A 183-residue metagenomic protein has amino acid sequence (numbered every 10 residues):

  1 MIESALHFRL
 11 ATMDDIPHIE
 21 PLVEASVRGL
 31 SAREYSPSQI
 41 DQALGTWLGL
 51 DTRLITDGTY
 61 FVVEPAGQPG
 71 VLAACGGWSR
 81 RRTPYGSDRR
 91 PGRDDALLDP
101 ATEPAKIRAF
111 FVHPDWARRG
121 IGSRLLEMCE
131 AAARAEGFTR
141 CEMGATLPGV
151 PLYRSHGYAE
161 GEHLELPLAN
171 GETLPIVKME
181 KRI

Functional and structural regions predicted by a protein language model:
M1-P17: Conserved N-terminal entry element of GNAT/NAT acetyltransferase domains
D15, G120-G122: Conserved G/P- and acidic residue-centered "switch" motifs that form tight phosphate/ATP-binding loops in soluble
E24-L50: Conserved GNAT-fold acetyl-CoA-binding loop/helix
L44, T83, R140-G144, A159-K178: Conserved catalytic-core motifs of GNAT/GCN5-like acyltransferases
D57, V71-A117, E127, A132 (+1 more regions): Conserved acyl-donor/pantetheine-binding loop and adjacent beta-alpha core of acyl/acetyltransferases and related
Y60-P65: Cytosolic beta-strand hydrophobic patch enriched in CBS
L126, A133-T146: Conserved GNAT acetyl-CoA-binding A-motif
Y153-R154, Y158: Conserved active-site tyrosine of GNAT-family acetyltransferases
